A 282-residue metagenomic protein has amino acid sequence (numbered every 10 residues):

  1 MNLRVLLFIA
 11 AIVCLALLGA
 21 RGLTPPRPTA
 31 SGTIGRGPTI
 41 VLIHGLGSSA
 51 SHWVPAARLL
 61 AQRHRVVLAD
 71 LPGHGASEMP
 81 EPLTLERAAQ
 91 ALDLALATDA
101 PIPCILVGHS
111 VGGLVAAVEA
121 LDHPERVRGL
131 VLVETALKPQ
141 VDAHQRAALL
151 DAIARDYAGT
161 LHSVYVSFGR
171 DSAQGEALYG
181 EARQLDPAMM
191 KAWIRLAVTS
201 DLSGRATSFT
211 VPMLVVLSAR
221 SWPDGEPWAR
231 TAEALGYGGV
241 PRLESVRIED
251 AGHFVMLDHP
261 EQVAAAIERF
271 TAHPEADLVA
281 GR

Functional and structural regions predicted by a protein language model:
G32-E78: Conserved HGGG/HGGXW glycine-rich cap/lid loop of the alpha/beta-hydrolase fold
R87-C104: Conserved acidic catalytic loop of the alpha/beta-hydrolase fold
L106-G108, V133: Short beta-strand immediately N-terminal to the catalytic nucleophile in serine-hydrolase-like folds
G108, G112, A116: Gly/Ala-rich beta-loop-alpha elbow adjacent to hydrolase catalytic centers
A117-L121, R128-Y157: Flexible "cap/lid" loop of the alpha/beta hydrolase fold
H144, R155-T210: Conserved alpha/beta-hydrolase catalytic His-Asp/Glu region
L214-A251: Conserved loop-alpha-helix segment in the C-terminal half of the alpha/beta-hydrolase fold that carries the catalytic
A251-P260: Catalytic histidine-centered segment of alpha/beta-hydrolase-like enzymes
